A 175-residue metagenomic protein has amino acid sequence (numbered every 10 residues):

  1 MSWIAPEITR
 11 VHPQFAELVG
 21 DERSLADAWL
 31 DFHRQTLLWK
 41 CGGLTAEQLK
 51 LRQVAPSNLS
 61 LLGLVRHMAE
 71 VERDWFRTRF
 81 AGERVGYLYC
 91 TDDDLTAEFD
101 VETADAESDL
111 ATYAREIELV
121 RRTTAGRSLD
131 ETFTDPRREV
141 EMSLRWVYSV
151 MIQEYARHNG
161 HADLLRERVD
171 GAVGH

Functional and structural regions predicted by a protein language model:
M1-A16, R23-D94, D135-H175: Short, contiguous alpha-helical
F15-L18, F99: A short alpha-helix capping/helix-coil boundary motif
D21-A26, A104-E107: Active-site rim elements
T96-T132, R145-M151: Acidic/histidine-rich alpha-helical segments that form the ligand environment of transition-metal centers
